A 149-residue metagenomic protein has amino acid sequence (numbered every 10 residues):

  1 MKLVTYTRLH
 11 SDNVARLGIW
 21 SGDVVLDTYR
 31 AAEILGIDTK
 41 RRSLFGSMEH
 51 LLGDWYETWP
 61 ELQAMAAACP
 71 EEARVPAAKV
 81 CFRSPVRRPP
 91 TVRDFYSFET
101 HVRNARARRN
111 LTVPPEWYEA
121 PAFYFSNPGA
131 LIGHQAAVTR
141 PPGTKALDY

Functional and structural regions predicted by a protein language model:
M1-S11, W20, Y29-Y149: Active-site microenvironments in enzyme catalytic cores
A15-L17: Extracellular disulfide-bonded cysteine-rich modules/repeats
